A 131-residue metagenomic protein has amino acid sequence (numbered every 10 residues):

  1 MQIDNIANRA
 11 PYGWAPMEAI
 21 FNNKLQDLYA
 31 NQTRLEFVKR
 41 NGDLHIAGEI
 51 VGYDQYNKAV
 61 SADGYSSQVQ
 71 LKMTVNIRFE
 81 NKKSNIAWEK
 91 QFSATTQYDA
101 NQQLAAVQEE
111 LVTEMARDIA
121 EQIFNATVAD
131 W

Functional and structural regions predicted by a protein language model:
M1-D27, R34, N125-W131: A structural "domain/chain start" motif
A7-W14, Q102-V112: Second-shell loop/turn segments in exported
N31-E36, R40-A87, T96-A106, R117: Surface-exposed short loop/turn segments
K90-F92: Short hydrophobic alpha-helix segments
E110-W131: Compositionally biased, intrinsically disordered linkers/stalks adjacent to structured regions
